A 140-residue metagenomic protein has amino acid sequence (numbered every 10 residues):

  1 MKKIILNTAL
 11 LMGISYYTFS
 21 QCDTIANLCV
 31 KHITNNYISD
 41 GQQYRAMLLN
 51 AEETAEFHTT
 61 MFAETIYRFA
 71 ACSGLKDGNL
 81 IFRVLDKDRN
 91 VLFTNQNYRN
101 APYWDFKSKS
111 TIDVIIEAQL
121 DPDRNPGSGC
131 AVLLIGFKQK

Functional and structural regions predicted by a protein language model:
M1-T24: Bacterial Sec-dependent N-terminal signal peptides
S15-Y16, N36, I66, P102: Intrinsically disordered, low-complexity N-terminal regions enriched in serine/proline/glycine with scattered basic
Q21-I38: Predominantly extracellular/luminal regions of secreted and cell-surface proteins, especially disulfide-bonded
C22, M47-S128, K138-K140: Acidic, Ser/Thr/Pro-rich low-complexity intrinsically disordered segments
